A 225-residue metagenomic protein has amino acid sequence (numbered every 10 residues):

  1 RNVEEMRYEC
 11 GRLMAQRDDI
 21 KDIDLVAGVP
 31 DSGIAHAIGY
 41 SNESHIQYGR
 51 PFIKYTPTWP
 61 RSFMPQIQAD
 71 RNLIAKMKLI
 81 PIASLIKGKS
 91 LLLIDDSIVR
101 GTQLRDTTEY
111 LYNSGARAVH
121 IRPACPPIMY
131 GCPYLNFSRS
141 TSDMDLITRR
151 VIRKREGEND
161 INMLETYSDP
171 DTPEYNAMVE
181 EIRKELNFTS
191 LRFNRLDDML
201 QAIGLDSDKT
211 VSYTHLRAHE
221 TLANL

Functional and structural regions predicted by a protein language model:
R1-D22, M64-A69: Active-site-facing substrate-recognition patch
D22-P30: Short glycine-rich phosphate-binding loop at a beta-alpha junction
G33-A37, Y55-S62, V99-T102, P126-C132 (+1 more regions): Flexible loop/turn segments at secondary-structure boundaries
H45-S90, M129-T141: Short, glycine/charge-rich flexible loops or terminal/linker lids adjacent to PRPP-binding catalytic cores
Y48-R61, R155-N162, F188-I203: A conserved beta-strand->alpha-helix junction
P81, K89-T107, V151-G157: Phosphate/diphosphate-binding loops
C132-E158: Acidic, Ser/Thr-rich peripheral helices and adjacent loops at domain boundaries
T214-T221: Conserved small/polar residues in nucleotide/adenosyl-binding loops
